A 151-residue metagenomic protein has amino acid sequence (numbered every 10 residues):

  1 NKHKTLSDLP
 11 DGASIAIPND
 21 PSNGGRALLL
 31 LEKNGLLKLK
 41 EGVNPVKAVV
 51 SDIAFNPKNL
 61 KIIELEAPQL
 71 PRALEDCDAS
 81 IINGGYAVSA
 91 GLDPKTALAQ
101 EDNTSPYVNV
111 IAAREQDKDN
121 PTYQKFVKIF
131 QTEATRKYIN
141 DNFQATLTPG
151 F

Functional and structural regions predicted by a protein language model:
N1-L37, R136: A conserved helix-loop-strand patch within extracytoplasmic ligand-binding domains of the periplasmic binding
N1-T5, V108-T122: A bilobed periplasmic-binding-protein/Venus flytrap-type ligand-binding module shared by bacterial periplasmic
D11-S22, L60, A112-E115, Y123-K125: Second-shell loop/turn segments in exported
A13, L36, P57-K61, E75-I82: Alpha-to-beta junction loops
G25-E32, F130-G150: Periplasmic-binding protein-like
R26-I63: Ligand-binding cleft/hinge of the Venus flytrap
I63, D78-A79, P94-S105: Short beta-strand->loop
L70-P94: A ligand-binding cleft/hinge motif common to bilobed small-molecule-binding domains
